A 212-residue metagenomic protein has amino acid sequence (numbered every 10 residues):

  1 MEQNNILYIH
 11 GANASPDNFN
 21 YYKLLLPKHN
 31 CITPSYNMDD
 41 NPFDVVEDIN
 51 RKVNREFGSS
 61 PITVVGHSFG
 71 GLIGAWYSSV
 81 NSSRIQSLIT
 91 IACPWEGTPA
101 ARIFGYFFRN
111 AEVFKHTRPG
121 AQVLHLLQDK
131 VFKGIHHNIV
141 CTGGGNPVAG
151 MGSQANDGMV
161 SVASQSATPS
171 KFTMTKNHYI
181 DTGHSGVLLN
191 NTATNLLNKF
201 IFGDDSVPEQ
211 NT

Functional and structural regions predicted by a protein language model:
M1-N5: Proline/glycine-enriched tight loop/beta-turn segments at coil->beta junctions that connect or precede beta-strands
I6-H10, L26-P27, C31-K133, P147-A149 (+1 more regions): Serine-dependent carboxylesterase/thioesterase catalytic core of lipase-like alpha/beta-hydrolase/SGNH enzymes
N13, M38-D40, W95, G143 (+2 more regions): Residue-level detector of flexible, active-site-proximal loop/helix-junction positions within diverse enzyme catalytic
N13-Y21: Serine-hydrolase catalytic-loop signature spanning alpha/beta hydrolases and amidase-signature enzymes
P16-D17, N41, T98, A163: Conserved protein kinase catalytic core
N18-F19, V45, A193: Residues at alpha-helix caps and immediate loop-helix transition turns in enzyme cores, especially N- and C-cap
F132-T212: C-terminal catalytic-base region of ester-bond hydrolases, centering on the histidine of the charge-relay
